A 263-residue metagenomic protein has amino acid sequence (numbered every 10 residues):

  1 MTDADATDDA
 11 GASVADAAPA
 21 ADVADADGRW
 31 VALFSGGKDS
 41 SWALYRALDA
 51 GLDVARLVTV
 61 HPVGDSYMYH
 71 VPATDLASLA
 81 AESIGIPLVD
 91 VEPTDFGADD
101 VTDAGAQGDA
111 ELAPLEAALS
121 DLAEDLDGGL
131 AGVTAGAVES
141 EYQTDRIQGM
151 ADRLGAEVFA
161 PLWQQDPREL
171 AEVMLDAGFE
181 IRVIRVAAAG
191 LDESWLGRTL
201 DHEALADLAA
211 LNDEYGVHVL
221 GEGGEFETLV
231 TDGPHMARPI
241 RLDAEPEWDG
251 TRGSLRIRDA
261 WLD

Functional and structural regions predicted by a protein language model:
T2-V183, E214: ATP-dependent adenylation/nucleotidyltransferase module used to activate substrates
V23, L79, V219-E222, W248: Sterically constrained small-residue positions within well-ordered secondary structures of folded domains
R56, E180, E227-V230, R256: Generic structural signal for residues positioned in beta-strands
L76-E82, G155-E157, E203-D207, G250-L255: Short, surface-exposed linear patches
D176, G223-G224, G250: A generic structural signal for short, non-catalytic loop/turn and secondary-structure boundary residues
I184-I240: A conserved mid-domain beta-alpha-beta active-site/ligand-binding segment of alpha/beta enzyme cores
P239-D263: C-terminal accessory domains and tails appended to enzymatic cores
